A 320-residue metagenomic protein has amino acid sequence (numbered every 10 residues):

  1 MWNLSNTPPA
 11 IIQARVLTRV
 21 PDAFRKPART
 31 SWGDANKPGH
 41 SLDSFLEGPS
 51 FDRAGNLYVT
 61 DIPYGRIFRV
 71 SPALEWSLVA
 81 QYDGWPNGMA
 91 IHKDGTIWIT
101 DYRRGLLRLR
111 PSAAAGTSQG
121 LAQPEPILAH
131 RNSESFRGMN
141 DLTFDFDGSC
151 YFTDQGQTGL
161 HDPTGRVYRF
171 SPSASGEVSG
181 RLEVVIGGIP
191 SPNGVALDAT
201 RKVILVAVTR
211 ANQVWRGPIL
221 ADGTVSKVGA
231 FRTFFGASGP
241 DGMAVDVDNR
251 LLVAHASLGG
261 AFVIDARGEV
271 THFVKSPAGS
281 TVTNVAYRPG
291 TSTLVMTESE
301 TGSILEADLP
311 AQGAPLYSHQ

Functional and structural regions predicted by a protein language model:
M1-T30, P310-Q320: Sequence/structural signature of beta-propeller modules and their immediately flanking N-terminal secretory/stalk
W2-N3, T18-R66: Beta-strand-rich domains and repeat architectures in extracellular enzymes and scaffolds, especially beta-propellers
A14-R19, S77-Q81, S118-A129, G180-I186 (+3 more regions): Beta-propeller fold detector
R29, N36-A54, Y82-G105, R131-C150 (+7 more regions): Beta-rich, blade/repeat-based domains predominating in secreted/periplasmic proteins but also intracellular
I62, Y102, Q155-Q157, T209 (+4 more regions): Short loop/turn segments immediately following the C-termini of beta-strands
R66-F68, G105-L107, R166-Y168, Q213-W215 (+2 more regions): A short loop-to-beta-strand structural motif that recurs across blades of beta-propeller domains
P111-S118, P172-G176, G217-T224, D308-L316: Short loop/turn segments immediately following beta-strands, especially the blade-tip and inter-blade linker loops
N284-Q320: Blade-level signature of beta-propeller repeat domains, shared across WD40, Kelch, NHL, RCC1 and BNR/Asp-box propellers
